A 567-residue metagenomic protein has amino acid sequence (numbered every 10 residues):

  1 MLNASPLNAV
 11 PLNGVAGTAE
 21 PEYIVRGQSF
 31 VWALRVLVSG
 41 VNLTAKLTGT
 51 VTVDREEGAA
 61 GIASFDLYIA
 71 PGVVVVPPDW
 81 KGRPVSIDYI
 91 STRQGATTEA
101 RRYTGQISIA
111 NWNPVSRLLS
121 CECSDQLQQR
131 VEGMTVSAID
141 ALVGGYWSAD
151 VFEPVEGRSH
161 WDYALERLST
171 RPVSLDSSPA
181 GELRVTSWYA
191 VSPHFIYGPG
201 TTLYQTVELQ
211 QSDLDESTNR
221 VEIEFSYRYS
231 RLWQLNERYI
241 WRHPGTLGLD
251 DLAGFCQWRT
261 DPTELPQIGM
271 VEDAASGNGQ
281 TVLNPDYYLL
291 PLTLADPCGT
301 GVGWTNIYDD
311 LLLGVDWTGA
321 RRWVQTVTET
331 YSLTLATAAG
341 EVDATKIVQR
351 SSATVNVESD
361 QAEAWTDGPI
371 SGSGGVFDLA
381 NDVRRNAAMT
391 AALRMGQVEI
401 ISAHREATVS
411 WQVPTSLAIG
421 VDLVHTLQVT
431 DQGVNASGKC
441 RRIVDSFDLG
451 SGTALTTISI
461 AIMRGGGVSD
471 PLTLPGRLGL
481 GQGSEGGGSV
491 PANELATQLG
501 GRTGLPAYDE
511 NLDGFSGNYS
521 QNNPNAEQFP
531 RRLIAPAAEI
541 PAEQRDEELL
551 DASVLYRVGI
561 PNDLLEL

Functional and structural regions predicted by a protein language model:
M1-T18, I107, S116-C123, R130-E132 (+2 more regions): Acidic, low-complexity/disordered segments
L2-D140, S148-P179, R184-S212, S217 (+6 more regions): Assembly/oligomerization scaffold segments
V41-A60, T366-T408: Short beta-strand/loop turn elements enriched in aromatics
Q129, M395-E399, R442: Charged/polar, solvent-exposed surface patches and flexible loops
A138-V143, E399-S402: Short amphipathic alpha-helical segments, especially helix-boundary/capping motifs
G144-G145, G200, I462-M463: Short, intrinsically disordered/low-complexity patches at protein termini and at juxtamembrane boundaries
T218-Y229: Phosphate-rich ligand and nucleic-acid binding surfaces
